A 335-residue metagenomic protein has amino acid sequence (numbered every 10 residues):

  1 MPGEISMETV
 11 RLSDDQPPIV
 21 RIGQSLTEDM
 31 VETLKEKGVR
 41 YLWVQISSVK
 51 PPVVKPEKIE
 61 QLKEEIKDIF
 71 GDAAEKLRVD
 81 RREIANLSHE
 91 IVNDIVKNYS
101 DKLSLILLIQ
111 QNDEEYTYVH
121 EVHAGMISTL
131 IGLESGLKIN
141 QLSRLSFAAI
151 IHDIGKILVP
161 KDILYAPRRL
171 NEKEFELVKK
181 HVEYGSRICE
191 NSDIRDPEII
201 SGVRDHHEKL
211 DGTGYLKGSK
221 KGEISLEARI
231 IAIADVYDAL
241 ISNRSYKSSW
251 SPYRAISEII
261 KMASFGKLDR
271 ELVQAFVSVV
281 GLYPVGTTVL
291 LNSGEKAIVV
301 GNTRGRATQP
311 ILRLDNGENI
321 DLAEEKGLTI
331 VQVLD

Functional and structural regions predicted by a protein language model:
M1-N86, E90-I91, S249-D335: Terminal helices and disordered tails flanking the catalytic cores of nucleotide-processing hydrolases
D14, I139, K221-G222: Short hydrophobic/aromatic segments of transmembrane alpha-helices and their interfaces
Q16-I19, E115, E172, G214: Short, contiguous strand/loop micro-motifs
V39, K50, S104, N140 (+5 more regions): Sparse recognition of residues in long alpha-helices and their boundaries
I46-K179, S186, E190-D196: Acidic/His-rich, divalent-metal-binding segments that scaffold phosphate/diphosphate chemistry
Q111-N112, Y165-K173, V203, E223-E227 (+2 more regions): Short alpha-helical linear motifs
A124, F147-L158, E176-R187, N191-V273 (+3 more regions): Alpha-helical scaffolding flanking metal-ion-dependent phosphate/phosphodiester catalytic sites
